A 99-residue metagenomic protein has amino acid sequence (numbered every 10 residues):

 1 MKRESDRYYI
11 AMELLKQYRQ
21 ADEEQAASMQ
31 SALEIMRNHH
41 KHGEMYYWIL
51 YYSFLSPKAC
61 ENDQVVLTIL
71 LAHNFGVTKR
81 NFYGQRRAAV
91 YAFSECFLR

Functional and structural regions predicted by a protein language model:
M1-K41, L70-L71, E95-R99: N-terminal interaction/assembly modules
E24-M29, K58-D63, F82: Short acidic alpha-helix initiation/capping motifs at coil-to-helix transition points, especially at protein N-termini
I49-L50: A short pre-motif secondary-structure segment
P57-T78: Helix-turn-helix DNA-binding module
F82-F97: DNA major-groove recognition helices of helix-turn-helix
